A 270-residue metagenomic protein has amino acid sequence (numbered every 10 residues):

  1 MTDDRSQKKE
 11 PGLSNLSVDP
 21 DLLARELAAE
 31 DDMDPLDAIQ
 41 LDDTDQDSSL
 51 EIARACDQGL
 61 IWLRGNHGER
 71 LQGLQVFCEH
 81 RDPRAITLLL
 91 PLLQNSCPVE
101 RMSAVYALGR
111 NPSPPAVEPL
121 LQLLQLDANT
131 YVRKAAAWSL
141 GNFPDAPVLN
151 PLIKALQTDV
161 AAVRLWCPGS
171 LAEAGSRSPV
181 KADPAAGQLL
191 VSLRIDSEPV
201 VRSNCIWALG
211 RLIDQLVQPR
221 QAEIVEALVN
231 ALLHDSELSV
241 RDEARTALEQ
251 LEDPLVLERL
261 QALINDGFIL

Functional and structural regions predicted by a protein language model:
M1-L36, A55: Extended amphipathic alpha-helical repeat scaffolds
R5-S6, E198, E237, L255: Intrinsic disorder/low-complexity detector
R25-L50, G68-P83, T87-Q94, M102-S113 (+6 more regions): Structural detector for internal amphipathic alpha-helices that build alpha-solenoid repeat scaffolds
S49-W62, D82-Q94, S113-L126, D145-Q157 (+3 more regions): Amphipathic alpha-helical scaffolding segments comprising HEAT/armadillo-like alpha-solenoid repeats
G65-N66, S96-C97, A128-N129, D159-V160 (+3 more regions): Short inter-helical turns and helix N-cap capping residues of alpha-solenoid HEAT/ARM repeat scaffolds
V132, A136, V163-W166, K181 (+2 more regions): Short, highly charged low-complexity linear segments
S236-L270: Long hydrophobic alpha-helical segments typical of transmembrane helices together with their membrane-interfacial
